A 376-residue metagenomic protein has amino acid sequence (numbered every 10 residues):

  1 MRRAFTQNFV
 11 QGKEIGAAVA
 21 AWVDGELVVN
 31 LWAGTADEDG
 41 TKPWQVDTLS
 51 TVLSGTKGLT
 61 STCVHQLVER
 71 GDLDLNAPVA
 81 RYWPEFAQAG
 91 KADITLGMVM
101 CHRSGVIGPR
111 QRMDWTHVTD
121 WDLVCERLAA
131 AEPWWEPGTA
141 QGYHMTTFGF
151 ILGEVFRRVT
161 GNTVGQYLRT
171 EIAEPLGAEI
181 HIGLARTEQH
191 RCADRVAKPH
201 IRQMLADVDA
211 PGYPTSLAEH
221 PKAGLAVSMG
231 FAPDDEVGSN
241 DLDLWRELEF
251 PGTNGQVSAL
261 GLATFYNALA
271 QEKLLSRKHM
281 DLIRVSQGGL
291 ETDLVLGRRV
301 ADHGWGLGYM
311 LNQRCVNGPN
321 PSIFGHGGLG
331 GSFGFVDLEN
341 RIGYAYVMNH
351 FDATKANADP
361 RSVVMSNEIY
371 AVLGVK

Functional and structural regions predicted by a protein language model:
M1-V52, D74: Short, conserved catalytic-motif segment at the N-terminal edge
R2-T6, G25, L49-N76, L152-R157 (+2 more regions): Active-site SXXK
L31, D114-E136, N162-E179, S228 (+1 more regions): Short, charged, amphipathic alpha-helices and their helix-cap/turn boundaries
Q45-D47, A131-G138, F148-F150, D241-P251: Flexible glycine/proline-enriched surface loops and loop-helix/loop-strand junctions
V46, T51-G55, L67-Q111, A129-A130 (+3 more regions): Active-site helix/loop module of the DD-peptidase/beta-lactamase fold, centered on the serine-lysine SxxK catalytic
H102, F148-V155, E249, T253-L275 (+1 more regions): Active-site-proximal alpha-helical segments within enzyme catalytic domains
K198-A259, V285-E339, K376: Active-site Gly/Thr loop motif
Q271, L275, R284-V295, T354-K376: Short, gly/Ser/Thr-rich active-site loops of penicillin-recognizing serine hydrolases
